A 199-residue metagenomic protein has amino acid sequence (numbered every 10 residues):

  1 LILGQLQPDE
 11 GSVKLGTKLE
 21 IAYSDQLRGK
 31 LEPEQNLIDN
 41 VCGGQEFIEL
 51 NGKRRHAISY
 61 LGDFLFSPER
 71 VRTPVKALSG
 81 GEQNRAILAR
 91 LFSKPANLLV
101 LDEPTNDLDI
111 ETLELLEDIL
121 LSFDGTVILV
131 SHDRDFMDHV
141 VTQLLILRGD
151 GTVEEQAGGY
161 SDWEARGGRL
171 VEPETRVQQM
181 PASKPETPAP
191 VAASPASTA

Functional and structural regions predicted by a protein language model:
L1-A199: ABC ATP-binding cassette signature C-motif
